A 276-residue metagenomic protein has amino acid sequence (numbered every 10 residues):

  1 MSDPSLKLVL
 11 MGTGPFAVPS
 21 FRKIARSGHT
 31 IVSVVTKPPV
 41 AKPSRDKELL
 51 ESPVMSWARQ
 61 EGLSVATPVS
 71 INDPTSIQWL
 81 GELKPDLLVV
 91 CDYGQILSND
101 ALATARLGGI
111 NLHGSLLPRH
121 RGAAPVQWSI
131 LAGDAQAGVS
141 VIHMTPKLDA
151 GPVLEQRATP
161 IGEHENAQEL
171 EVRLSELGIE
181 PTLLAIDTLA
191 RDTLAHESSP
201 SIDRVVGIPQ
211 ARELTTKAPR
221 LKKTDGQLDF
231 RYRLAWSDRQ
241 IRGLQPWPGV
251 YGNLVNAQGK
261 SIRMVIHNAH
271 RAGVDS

Functional and structural regions predicted by a protein language model:
M1-K47: N-terminal Rossmann-like dinucleotide-binding module
T13-F16, V69-N72, Y93-Q95: Short beta->alpha connector loops
S27, E61, T104-A105: Short, structured coil segments at secondary-structure junctions
A41-K84: N-terminal glycine-/serine-/threonine-rich beta1-alpha1-beta2 phosphate-ribose binding loop of Rossmann-like
L87-T215: Donor/substrate-binding cores of folate-linked one-carbon enzymes
G207-S276: Internal anion-binding site segments
